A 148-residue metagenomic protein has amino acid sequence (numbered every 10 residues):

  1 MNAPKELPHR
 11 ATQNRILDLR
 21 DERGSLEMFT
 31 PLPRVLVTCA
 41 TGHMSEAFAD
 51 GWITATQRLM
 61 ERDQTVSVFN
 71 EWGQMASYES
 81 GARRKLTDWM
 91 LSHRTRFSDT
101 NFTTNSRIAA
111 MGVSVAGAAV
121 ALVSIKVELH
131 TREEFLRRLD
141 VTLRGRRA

Functional and structural regions predicted by a protein language model:
N2-A148: Amphipathic, Lys/Arg-enriched alpha-helical "gate/interface" segment within cytosolic domains that mediates
